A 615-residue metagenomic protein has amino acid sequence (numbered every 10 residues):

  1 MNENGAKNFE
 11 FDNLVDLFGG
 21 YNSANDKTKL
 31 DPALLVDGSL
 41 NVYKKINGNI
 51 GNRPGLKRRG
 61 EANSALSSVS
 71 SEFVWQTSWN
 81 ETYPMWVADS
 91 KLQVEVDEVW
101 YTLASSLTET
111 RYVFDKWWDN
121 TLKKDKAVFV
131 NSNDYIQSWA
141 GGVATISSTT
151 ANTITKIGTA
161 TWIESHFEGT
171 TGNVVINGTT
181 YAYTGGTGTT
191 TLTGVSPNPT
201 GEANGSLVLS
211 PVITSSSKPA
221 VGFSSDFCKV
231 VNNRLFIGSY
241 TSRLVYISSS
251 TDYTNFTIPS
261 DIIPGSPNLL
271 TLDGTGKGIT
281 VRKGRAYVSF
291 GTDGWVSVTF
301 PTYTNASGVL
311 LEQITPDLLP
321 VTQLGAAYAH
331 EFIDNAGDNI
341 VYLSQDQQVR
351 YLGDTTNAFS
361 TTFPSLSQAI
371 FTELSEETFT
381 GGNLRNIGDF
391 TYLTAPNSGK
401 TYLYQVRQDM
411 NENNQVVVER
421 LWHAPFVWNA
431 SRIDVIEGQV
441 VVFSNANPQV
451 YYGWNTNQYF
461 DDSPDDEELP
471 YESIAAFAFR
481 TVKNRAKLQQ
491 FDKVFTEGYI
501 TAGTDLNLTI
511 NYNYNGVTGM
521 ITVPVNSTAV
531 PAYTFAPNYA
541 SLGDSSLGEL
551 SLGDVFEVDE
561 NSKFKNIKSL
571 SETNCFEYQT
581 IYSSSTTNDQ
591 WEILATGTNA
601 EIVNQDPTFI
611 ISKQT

Functional and structural regions predicted by a protein language model:
M1-V128, V321-T615: Beta-sheet repeat architectures centered on beta-propellers
V69, S225, N232, G274-K277 (+4 more regions): Conserved positions at the start
E95, S242-P259, N511-N513: Conserved Ser/Thr-centered positions that define the repeating blades of beta-propeller domains
D115-G141, V212-K218: Hydrophobic or amphipathic alpha-helical targeting/insertion segments
W139-S215: Autoprocessing Asn-cyclization modules and mimics
T214, T257-T271, L318-P320, F363-E376: Surface-exposed loop and turn segments in beta-propeller and other repeat-based domains that flank or scaffold
D252-S260, S297-Q313: Per-blade loop-tip surfaces of WD-repeat and WD-like beta-propellers in eukaryotic adaptors/scaffolds
G274-N305, V321-R350: Beta-propeller domains
